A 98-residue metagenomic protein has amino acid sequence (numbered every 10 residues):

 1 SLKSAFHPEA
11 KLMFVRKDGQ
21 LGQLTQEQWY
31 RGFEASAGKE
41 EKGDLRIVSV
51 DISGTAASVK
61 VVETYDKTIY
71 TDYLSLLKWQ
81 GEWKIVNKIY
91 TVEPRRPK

Functional and structural regions predicted by a protein language model:
S1-M13: Short, well-ordered alpha-helical segments enriched in acidic and aromatic residues
S1-S4, L24, R95-K98: Short, low-complexity N-terminal intrinsically disordered segments enriched in polar/charged residues
F6, E63-Y65, I89: Short beta-strand segments enriched in hydrophobic/aromatic residues within well-folded beta-rich domains
E9, D18, Q80-E82: Residue-level recognition of short loop/turn positions
K11-R16, G22-I69: Surface-exposed, charged secondary-structure patches
R16-K17, K98: Short aromatic-enriched loop/helix-cap "lid" or pocket-rim segments at secondary-structure transitions that line
G19-G22, L76-K78: Short, charged/polar low-complexity linear motifs in solvent-exposed/disordered segments
I69-P97: Short beta-strand edge/turn micro-motifs at domain boundaries
